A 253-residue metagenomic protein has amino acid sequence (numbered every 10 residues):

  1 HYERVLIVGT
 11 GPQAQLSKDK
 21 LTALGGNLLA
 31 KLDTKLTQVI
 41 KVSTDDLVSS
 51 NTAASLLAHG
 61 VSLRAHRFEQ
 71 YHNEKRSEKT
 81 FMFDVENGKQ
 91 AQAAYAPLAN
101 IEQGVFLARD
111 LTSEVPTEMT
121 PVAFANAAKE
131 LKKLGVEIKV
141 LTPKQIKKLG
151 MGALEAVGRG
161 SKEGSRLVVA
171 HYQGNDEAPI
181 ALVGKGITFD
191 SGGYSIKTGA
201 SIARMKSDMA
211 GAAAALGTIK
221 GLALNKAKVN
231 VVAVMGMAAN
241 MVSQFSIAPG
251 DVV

Functional and structural regions predicted by a protein language model:
H1-G186: Short amphipathic alpha-helical segment within the helicase RecA-like ATPase core that mediates nucleic-acid
Q15, I196, V242: Conserved protein kinase catalytic core
L56-S62, G158-S161, K197-K206, I247-V253: A glycine- and small-aliphatic-rich helix-loop capping segment at beta-alpha/alpha-beta transitions that lines
A128, P179-L182, S195-A239: Alpha-helical metal-binding/catalytic segments enriched in His/Glu/Asp
M235-V253: A structural-propensity feature for long, helix-poor, extended segments
